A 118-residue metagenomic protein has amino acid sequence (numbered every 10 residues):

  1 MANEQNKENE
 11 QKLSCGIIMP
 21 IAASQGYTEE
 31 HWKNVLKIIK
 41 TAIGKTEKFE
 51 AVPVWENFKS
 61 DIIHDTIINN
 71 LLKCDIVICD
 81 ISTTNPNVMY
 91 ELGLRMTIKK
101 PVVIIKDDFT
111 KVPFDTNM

Functional and structural regions predicted by a protein language model:
M1-N57, C74: Conserved N-terminal substructure of TIR/SEFIR domains
I18, C79-D80, I105-K106: Conserved beta-strand segments of the P-loop GTPase G domain that flank and frequently precede/overlap
S24, S60, K111: Flexible, glycine-rich phosphate/dinucleotide-binding loops and adjacent beta-alpha linkers at cofactor/substrate
E30-K33, T66-I68, E91-L94, M118: Short, glycine/charged-enriched secondary-structure capping and boundary segments
V52-C79, T83-E91: TIR-domain catalytic/interaction hotspot
T84-M118: Cross-kingdom TIR/SEFIR domain
